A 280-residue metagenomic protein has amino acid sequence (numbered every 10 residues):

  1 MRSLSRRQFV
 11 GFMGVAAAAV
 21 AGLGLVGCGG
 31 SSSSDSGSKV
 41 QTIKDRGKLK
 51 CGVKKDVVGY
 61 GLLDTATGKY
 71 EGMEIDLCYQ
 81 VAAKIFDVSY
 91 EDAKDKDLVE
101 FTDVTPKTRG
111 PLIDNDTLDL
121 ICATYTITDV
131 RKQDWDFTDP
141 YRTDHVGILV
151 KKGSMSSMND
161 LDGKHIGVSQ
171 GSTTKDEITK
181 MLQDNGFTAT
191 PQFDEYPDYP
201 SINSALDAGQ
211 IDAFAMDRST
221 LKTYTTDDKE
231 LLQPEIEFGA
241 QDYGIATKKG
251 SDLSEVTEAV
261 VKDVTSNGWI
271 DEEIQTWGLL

Functional and structural regions predicted by a protein language model:
M1-V20: N-terminal secretory signal peptides and thylakoid transit peptides that target proteins across membranes
L25-S36: Bacterial lipoprotein signal-peptidase II cleavage site
G30-S32, K44, D92, K96 (+3 more regions): Ligand-binding clefts/hinges and TM-proximal coupling segments of bilobed small-molecule sensing domains
K44-L120: Extracytoplasmic small-molecule ligand-binding "clamshell" domains of the periplasmic binding protein/Venus flytrap
K50-V58, Y70-V88, T126, T143-D198 (+2 more regions): Bilobed "Venus flytrap"/periplasmic-binding protein-like clamshell domains and structurally analogous long
K55, R142-K152, R218-K262, L279-L280: Periplasmic-binding protein-like
E91-N159: Acidic, polar ligand-binding/catalytic clefts
T108, C122-Q133, E177-D184, A205-G239: A ligand-binding cleft/hinge motif common to bilobed small-molecule-binding domains
